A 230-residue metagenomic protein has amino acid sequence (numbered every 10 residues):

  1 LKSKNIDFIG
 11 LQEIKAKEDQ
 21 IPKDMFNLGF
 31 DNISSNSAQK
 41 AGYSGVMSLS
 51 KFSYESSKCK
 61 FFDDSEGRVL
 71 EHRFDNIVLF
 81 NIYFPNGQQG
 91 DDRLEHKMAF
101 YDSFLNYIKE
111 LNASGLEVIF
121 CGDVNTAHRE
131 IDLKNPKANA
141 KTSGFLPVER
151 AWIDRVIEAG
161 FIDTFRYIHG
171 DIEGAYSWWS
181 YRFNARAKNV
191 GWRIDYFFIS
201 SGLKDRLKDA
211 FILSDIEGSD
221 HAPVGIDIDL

Functional and structural regions predicted by a protein language model:
K2-F8, G29-N32, D102-V190, I194: Metal-dependent phosphoesterases centered on the DNase I-like endonuclease/exonuclease/phosphatase
I14, V124, A222: Active-site metal-binding loops of divalent metal-dependent hydrolases
I14-Q89: Structured beta-strand-rich core segments of catalytic domains in phosphoester-bond hydrolases
A41-S56, E173, F183-D205: Conserved beta strand-loop-helix elements of the APE1-like EEP
K51, H72-D75, S200-S201, I226-L230: Active-site beta-strand termini and strand-to-loop segments that position acidic
F62, P85-Y101, K137-K141: Surface-exposed cleft-lining segments at the edges of enzyme active sites
F211-L230: Surface polyanion/phosphate-binding segment centered on an Asp-His-Pro turn
